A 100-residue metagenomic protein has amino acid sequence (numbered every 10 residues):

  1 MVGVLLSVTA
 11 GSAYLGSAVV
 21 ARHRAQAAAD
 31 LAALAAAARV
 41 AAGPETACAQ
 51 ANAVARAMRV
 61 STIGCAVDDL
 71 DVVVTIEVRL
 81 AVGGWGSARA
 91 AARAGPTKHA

Functional and structural regions predicted by a protein language model:
M1-A47: Alpha-helical assembly-interface signal, strongest on the long, hydrophobic N-terminal helix that forms
G16-V20, V73, S87: A general, composition-driven signal for non-globular sequence regions
L31, Q50, A91: Alpha-helical scaffold segments in soluble metabolic enzymes
L34-L80, P96: Short amphipathic secondary-structure patches
V82-A100: Low-complexity, S/T/G/P-rich flexible repeat/linker segments used as non-globular hinges and stalks within
